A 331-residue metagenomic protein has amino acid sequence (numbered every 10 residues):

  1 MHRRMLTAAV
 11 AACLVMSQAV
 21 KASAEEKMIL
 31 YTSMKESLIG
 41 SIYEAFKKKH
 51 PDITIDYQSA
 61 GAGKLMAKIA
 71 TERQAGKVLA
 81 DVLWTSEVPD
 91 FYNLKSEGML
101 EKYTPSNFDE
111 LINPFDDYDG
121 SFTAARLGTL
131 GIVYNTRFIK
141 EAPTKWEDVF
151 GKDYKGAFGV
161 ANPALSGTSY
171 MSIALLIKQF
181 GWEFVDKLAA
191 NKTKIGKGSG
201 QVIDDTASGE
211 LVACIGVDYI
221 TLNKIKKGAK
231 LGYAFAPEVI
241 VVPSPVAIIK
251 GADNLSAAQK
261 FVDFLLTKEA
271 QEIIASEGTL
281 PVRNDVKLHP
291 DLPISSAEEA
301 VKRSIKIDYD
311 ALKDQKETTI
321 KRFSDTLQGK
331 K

Functional and structural regions predicted by a protein language model:
M28-I55, I132: Short, polar/charged alpha-helical segment
S33-M34, I39-G40, A60-M66, V78-E210: Extracytoplasmic ligand-binding site segments that recognize negatively charged/polar headgroups
P89-N93, V212-G232: A ligand-binding cleft/hinge motif common to bilobed small-molecule-binding domains
E101-D109, S121-T123, F150, A229-I240 (+2 more regions): Short beta-strand->loop
G128, D186-A189, I195-G196, K227-A252 (+1 more regions): Periplasmic-binding protein-like
G131-F138, A174, V242-N254, I273-I274: A bilobed periplasmic-binding-protein/Venus flytrap-type ligand-binding module shared by bacterial periplasmic
I240, I249-I307: Mature extracytoplasmic/periplasmic domains
K306-K331: Conserved C-terminal helix/tail region of periplasmic/extracytoplasmic solute-binding proteins
